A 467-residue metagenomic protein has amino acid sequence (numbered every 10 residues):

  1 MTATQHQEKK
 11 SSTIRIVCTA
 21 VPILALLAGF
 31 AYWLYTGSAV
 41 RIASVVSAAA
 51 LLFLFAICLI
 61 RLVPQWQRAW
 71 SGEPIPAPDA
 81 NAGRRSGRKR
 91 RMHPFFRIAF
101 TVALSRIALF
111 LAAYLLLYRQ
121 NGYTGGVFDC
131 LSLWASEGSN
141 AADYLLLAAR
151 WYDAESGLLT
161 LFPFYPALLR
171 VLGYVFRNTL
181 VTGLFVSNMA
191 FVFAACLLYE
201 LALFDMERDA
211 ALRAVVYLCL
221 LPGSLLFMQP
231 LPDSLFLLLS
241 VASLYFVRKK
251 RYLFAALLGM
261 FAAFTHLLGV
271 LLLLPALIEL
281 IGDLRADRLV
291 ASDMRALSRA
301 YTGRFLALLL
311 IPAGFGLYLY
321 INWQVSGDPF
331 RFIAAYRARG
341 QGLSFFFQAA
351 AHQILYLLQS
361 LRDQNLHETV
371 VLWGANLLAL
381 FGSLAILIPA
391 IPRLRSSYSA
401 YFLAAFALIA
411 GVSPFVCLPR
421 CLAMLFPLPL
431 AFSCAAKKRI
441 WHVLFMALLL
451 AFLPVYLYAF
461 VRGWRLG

Functional and structural regions predicted by a protein language model:
S105-G122, S136, L273-P389, S396-F402 (+1 more regions): Membrane-lumen/periplasm interface segments of specific transmembrane helices in polyprenyl phosphate-linked
A135-R177, Q348-L358: Short hydrophobic/aromatic helix or loop-helix immediately within or flanking a transmembrane segment in polytopic
L159, P163, A167, V175-C196 (+1 more regions): Loop-to-helix entry region of an early transmembrane alpha helix in multi-pass inner-membrane enzymes
V171, F185-D205, G382-P389: Transmembrane-helix motifs of polytopic, lipid-linked glycan transferases
V181-T182, L198-L220, F254, L394-A400: Transmembrane-helix signature of polytopic, membrane-embedded enzymes that assemble or transfer cell-envelope glycans
L197, Y217-L220, L235-F254, A276 (+1 more regions): Specific aromatic-rich, kink-prone transmembrane helix
M206-R208, S243-F254, A286, A436: Membrane-interface transmembrane helices that cradle and orient dolichyl/undecaprenyl
M228-L235, L418: Short acidic/glycine- and proline-prone juxtamembrane loop motifs at membrane-interface regions of multi-pass membrane
